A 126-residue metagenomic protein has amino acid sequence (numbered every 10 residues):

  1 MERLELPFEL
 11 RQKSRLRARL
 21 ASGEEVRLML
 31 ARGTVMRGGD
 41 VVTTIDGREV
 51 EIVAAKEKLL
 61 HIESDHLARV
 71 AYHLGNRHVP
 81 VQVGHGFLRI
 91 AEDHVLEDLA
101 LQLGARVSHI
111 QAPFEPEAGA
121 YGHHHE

Functional and structural regions predicted by a protein language model:
M1, L10-K13, L20-S22, I90-E126: Helix-rich terminal scaffold detector
E5, R11-R77, R89: Compact, glycine-rich, soluble single-domain proteins
E25, P80, R106: Residue-level detector of anion-binding/catalytic polar loops
